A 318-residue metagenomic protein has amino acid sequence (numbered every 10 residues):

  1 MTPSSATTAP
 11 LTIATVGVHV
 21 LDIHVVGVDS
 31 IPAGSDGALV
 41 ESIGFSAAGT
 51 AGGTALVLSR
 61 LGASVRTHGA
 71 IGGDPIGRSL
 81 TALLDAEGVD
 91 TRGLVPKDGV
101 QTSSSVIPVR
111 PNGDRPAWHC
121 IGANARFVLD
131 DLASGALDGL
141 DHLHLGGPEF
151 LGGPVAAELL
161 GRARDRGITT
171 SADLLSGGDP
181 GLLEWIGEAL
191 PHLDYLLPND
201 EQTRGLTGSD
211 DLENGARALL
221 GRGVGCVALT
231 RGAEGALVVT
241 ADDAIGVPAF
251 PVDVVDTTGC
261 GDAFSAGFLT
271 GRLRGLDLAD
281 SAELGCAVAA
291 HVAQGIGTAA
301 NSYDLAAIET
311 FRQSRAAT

Functional and structural regions predicted by a protein language model:
M1-A70, P75-A82, A86, V254-V255: Glycine-rich phosphate/adenosyl-contacting loop at the front of the ribokinase-like
M1-I13, V25, L39, L212-T318: Conserved phosphate-binding/catalytic region of the ribokinase-like
M1-V20, A82-P96, V109-Y195, D200-A244 (+1 more regions): Ribokinase/PfkB-type carbohydrate-kinase core domain
A55-S64, V109-R110, G271-G275: Alpha-helix C-terminal capping segments
V57, L83, R162, G267 (+1 more regions): Rossmann-fold NAD(P)-dependent oxidoreductase module
H68, W118, V247: Hydrophobic residues at beta-strand termini and immediately following loops that shape nucleotide-binding pockets
D98-V100: Short, glycine-/polar-rich solvent-exposed loops and beta-turns at beta-strand/coil boundaries
